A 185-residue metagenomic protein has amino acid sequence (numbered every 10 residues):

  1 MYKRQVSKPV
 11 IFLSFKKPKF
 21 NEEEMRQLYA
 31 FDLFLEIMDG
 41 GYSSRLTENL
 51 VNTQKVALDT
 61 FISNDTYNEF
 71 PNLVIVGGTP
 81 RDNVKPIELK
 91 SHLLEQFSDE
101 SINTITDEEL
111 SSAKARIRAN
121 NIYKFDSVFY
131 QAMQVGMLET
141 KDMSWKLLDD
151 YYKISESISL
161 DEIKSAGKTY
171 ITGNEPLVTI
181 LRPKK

Functional and structural regions predicted by a protein language model:
K3, P9, K16, T47 (+1 more regions): Proteolytic maturation boundary segments
K3-K8, E48-D59, E100-D149, K153: Short acidic/His-enriched helical or mixed secondary-structure segments at domain edges of catalytic enzymes and some
K3-R45: His/Glu-based metal-binding/catalytic segments typifying zinc-dependent metallopeptidases
R4-S7, K16-P18, D65, T79-N83 (+2 more regions): Solvent-exposed coil/turn segments that connect beta secondary-structure elements in extracytoplasmic/periplasmic
F12-K16, M38-P80: A structural supersecondary motif
L13, D32-F34, L50, V76 (+4 more regions): Buried hydrophobic packing residues in well-ordered domains
P18-E24, L33-I37, I75-V84, F97-T104 (+1 more regions): Second-shell loop/turn segments in exported
Y42, T66-K124: M16/insulysin-pitrilysin zinc metalloprotease superfamily fold
